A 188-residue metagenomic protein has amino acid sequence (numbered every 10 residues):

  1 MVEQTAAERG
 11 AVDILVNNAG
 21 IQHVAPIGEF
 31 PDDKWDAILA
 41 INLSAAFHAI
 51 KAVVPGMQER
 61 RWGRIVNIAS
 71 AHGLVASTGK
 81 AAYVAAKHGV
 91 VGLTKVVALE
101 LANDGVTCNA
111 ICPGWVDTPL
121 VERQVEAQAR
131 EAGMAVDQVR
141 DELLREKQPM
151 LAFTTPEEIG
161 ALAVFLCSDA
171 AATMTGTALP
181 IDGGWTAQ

Functional and structural regions predicted by a protein language model:
M1-G10: Conserved amphipathic alpha-helix within the SDR
R9, F47-I50, Q58, W62 (+2 more regions): C-terminal substrate-recognition "lid" of short-chain dehydrogenase/reductases
V16, A102, T107, M174-G176: Short, small/polar-rich loop/turn modules that mediate ligand/substrate recognition or access, typified
P26-I27, K34-L39, I65, L144: Substrate-binding pocket helix/loop in short-chain dehydrogenase/reductase
I50, A86, T94: Active-site helix of classical SDR
P55, L99-E100, A172: Alpha-helical segment proximal to the catalytic Tyr-Lys
S70: Residue(s) in the substrate-gating loop at a strand-loop-helix junction that position the organic substrate next
